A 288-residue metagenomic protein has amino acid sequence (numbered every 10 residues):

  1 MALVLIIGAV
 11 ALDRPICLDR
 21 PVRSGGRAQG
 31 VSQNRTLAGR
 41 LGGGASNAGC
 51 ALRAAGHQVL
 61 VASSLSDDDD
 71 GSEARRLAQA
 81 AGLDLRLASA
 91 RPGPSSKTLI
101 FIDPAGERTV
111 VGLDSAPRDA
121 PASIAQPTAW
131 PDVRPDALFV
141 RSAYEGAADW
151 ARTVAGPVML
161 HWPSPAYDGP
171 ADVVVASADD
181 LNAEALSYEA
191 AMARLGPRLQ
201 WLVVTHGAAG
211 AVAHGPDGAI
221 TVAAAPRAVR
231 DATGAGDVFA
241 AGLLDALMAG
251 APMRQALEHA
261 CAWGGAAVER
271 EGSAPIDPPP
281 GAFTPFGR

Functional and structural regions predicted by a protein language model:
M1-A62: Glycine-rich phosphate/adenosyl-contacting loop at the front of the ribokinase-like
M1-L12, R75-A90, I100-I220: Ribokinase/PfkB-type carbohydrate-kinase core domain
G25-T36, Q79, A219-A228: Glycine/charged-rich beta-loop-alpha catalytic/anionic-binding loops adjacent to active sites
R35, Q58-R86: A glycine-rich beta-to-alpha transition motif near the start of alpha/beta enzyme domains, typified by
A54, Q200-H206, A223-R288: Conserved post-catalytic alpha-helical subdomain immediately downstream of the catalytic base and nucleotide-binding
A55, A81, G93-S96: Short, basic and Ser/Thr-rich N-terminal targeting/leader segments
S64, S96-I102: Catalytic-core segment of enzymes that process non-peptidic bonds
